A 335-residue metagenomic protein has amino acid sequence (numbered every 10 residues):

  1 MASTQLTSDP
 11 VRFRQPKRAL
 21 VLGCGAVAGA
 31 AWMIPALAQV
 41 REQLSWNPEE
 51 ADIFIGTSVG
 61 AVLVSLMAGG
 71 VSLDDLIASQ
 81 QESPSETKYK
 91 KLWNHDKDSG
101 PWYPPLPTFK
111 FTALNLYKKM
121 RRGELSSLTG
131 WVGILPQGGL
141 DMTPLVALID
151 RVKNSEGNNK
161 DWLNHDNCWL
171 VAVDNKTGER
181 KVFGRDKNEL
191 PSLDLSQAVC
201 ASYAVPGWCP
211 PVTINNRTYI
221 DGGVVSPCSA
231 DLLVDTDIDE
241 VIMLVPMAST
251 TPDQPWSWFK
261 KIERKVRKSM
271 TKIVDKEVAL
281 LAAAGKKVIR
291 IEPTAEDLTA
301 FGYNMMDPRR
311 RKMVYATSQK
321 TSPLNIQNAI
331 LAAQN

Functional and structural regions predicted by a protein language model:
M1-T57, S65-N335: Patatin-like phospholipase
